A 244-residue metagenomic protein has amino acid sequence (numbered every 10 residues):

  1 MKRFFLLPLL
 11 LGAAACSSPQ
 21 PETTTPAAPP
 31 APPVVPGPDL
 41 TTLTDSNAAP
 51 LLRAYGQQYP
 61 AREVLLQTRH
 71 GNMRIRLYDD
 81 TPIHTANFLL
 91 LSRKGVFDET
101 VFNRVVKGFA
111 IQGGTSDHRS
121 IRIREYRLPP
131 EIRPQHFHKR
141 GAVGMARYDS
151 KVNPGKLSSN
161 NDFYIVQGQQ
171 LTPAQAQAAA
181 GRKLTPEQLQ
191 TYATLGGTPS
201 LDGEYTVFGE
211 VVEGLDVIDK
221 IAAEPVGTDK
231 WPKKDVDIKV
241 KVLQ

Functional and structural regions predicted by a protein language model:
M1-A14: Sec-dependent bacterial lipoprotein signal peptides
C16-Q244: Cyclophilin-like peptidyl-prolyl cis-trans isomerases
